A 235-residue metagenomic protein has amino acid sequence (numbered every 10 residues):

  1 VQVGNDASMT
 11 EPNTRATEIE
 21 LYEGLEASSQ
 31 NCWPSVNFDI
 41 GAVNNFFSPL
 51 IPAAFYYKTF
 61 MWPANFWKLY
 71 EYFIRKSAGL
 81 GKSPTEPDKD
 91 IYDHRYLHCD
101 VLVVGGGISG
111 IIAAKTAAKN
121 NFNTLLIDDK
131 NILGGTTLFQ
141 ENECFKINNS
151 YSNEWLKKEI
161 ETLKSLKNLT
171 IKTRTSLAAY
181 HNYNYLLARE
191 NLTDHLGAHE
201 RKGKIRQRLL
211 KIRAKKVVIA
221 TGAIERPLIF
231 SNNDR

Functional and structural regions predicted by a protein language model:
V1-A7, T14-L102, N153, E159-R235: FAD-binding core/adjacent interface of flavoenzyme oxidoreductases
Y96-L125: N-terminal Rossmann-like FAD-binding beta1-loop-alpha1 element of flavoenzymes
V103, G107-S109, I132, A223-E225: Residue-level detector of alpha-helix initiation sites
S109, W155-L156: Residue-level preference for nonpolar/small residues embedded in alpha-helices
S109-A113, G134-T136, L228-I229: Short glycine/serine/threonine-rich phosphate/pyrophosphate-binding segments that cradle anionic phosphate groups
K119-L138: Glycine-rich FAD pyrophosphate-binding loop
E141-S150, S231-R235: Short glycine-enriched, charge-decorated loop/helix-capping segments at active-site entrances that position
